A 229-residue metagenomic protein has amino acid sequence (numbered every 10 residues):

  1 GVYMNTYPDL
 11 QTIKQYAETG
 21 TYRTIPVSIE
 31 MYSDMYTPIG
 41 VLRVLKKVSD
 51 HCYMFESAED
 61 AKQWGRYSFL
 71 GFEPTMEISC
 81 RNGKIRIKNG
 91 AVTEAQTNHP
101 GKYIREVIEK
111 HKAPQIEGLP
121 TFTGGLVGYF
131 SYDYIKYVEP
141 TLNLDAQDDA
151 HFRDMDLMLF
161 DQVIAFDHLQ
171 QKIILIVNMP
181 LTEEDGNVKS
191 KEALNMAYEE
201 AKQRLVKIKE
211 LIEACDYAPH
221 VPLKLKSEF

Functional and structural regions predicted by a protein language model:
Y3-K47, H51-C52, S57-T97, Y132 (+1 more regions): Extended accessory regions or peripheral subdomains of proteins
C52, K112-P120, Y217: Short secondary-structure capping/junction motifs at helix and strand boundaries
F55, F122-T123: ATP-grasp fold ATP-binding core
P100-I116, P140-H151: Short acidic (Asp/Glu) patches
